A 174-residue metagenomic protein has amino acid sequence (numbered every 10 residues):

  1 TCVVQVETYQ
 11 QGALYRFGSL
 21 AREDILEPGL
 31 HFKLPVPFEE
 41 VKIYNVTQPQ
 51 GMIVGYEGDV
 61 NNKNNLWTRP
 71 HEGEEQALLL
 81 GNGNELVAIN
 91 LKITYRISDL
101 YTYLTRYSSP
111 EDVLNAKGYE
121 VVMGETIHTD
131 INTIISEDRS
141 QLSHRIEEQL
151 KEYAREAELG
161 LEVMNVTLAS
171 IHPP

Functional and structural regions predicted by a protein language model:
T1, V166, I171-P174: Short, intrinsically disordered, charge-balanced linker/junction segments flanking boundaries in proteins
C2-K117, V121-G124: Hydrophobic membrane-anchoring helix/hairpin
L20-E23, L100-Y103, H128-N132, E152-A157 (+1 more regions): Short beta-strands and strand-coil junctions in structured, solvent-facing domains, enriched
A77-N82, E148-E156: Short aromatic-glycine motifs in intrinsically disordered, low-complexity regions
A116-K117, Q141-Q149, P173: Short amphipathic alpha-helical patches
V121-R145, A154: A short, surface-exposed, charged and often Trp/Pro-enriched helix-loop connector in the C-terminal portion of helical
I131-S136, E156-L168: Short beta-strand elements
